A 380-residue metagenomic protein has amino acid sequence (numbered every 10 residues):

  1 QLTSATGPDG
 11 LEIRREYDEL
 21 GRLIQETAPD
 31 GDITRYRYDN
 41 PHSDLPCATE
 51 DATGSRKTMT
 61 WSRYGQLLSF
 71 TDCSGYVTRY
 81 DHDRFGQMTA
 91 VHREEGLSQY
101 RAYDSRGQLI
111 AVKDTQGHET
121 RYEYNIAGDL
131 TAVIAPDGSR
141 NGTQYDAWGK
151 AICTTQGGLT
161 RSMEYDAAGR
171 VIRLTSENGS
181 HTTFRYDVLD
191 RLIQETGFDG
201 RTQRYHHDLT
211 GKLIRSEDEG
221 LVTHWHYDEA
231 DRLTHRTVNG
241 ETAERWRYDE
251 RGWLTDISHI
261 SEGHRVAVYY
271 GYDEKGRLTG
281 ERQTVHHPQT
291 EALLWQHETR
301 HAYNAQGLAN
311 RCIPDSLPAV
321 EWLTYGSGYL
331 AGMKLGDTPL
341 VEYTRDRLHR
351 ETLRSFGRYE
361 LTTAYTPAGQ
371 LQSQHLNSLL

Functional and structural regions predicted by a protein language model:
Q1-G7, L11-A28, D32-D72, Y76-R93 (+9 more regions): Beta-strand elements of repeat-based all-beta scaffolds
